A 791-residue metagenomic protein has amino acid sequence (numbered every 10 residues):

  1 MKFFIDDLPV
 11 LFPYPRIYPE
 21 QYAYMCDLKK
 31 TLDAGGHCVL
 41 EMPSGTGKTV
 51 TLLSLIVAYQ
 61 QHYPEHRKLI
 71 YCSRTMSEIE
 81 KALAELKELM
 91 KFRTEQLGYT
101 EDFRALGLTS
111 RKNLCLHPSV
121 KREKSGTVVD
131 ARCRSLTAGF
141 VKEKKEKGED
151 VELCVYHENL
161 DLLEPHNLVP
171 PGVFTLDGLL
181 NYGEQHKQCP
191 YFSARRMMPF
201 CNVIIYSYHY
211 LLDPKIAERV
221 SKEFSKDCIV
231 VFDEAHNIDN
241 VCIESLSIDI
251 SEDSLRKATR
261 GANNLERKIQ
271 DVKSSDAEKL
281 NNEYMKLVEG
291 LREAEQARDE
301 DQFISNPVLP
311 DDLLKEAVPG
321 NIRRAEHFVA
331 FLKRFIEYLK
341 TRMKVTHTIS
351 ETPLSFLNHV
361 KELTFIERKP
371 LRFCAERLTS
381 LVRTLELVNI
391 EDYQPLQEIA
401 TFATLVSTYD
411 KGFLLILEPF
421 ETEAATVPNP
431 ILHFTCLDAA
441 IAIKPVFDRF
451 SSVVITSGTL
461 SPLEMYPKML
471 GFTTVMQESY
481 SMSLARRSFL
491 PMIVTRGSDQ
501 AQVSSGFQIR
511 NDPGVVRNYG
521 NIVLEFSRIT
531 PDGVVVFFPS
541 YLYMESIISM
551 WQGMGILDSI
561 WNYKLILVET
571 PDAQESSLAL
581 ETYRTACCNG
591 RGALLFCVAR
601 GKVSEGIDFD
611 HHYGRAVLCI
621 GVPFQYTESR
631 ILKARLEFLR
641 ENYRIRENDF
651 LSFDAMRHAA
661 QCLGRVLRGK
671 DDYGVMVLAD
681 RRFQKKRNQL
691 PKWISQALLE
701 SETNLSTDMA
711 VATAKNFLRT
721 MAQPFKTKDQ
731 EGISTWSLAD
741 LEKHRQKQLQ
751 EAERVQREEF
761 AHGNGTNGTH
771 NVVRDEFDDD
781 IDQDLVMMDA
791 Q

Functional and structural regions predicted by a protein language model:
M1-E41, S54: Conserved pre-motif I regulatory segment
M1-L11, P15-R16, S44, Y63-I204 (+5 more regions): A substrate-engagement module of RecA-like helicase motors
K29-K30, T49-P64, A84-L89: Walker A/P-loop NTP-binding motif
T175-C201, L212-K222, F356-A501, Q508 (+2 more regions): A contiguous, basic/glycine-rich beta-loop/short-helix subdomain that forms a polymer-engagement track
F224-R256: SF2 helicase catalytic motif II
P445, Q502-P539: Conserved interdomain hinge at the start of the Helicase C-terminal
T495-G514, I566-K686: Conserved RecA-like P-loop NTPase helicase motor core
Y541-T570: Conserved helicase motor "Helicase C" RecA-like lobe of SF1/SF2 P-loop NTPases
